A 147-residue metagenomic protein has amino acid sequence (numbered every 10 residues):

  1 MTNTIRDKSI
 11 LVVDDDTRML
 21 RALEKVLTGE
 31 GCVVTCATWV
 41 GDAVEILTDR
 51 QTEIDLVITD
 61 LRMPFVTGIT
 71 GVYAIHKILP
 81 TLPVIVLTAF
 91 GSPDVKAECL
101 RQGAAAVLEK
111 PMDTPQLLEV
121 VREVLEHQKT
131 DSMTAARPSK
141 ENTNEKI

Functional and structural regions predicted by a protein language model:
M1-L11, R21, P115-I147: Non-catalytic signal-transmission and effector/linker regions of two-component phosphorelay proteins
T17-T35: Two-component/phosphorelay signaling modules centered on CheY-like receiver
C36-L56: Acidic, metal-coordinating helix/loop segments flanking the phosphotransfer/catalytic sites of two-component signaling
T38-W39, T67-T70: Acidic catalytic/metal-coordinating carboxylates
E45, I69-T81: Short amphipathic alpha-helix used as the core "switch/output" element in two-component signaling
M63: Receiver (REC) domain active-site loop signature in two-component systems and cognate sites in sensor histidine kinases
T70, G91-A106, E119: Alpha4 helix (beta4-alpha4-beta5 surface) of REC/receiver domains from two-component response regulators
